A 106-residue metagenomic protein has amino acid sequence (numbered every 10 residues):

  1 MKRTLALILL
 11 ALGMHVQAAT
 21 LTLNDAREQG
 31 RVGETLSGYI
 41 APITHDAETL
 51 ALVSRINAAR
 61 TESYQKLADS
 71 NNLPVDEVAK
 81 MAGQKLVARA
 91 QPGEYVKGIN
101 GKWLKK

Functional and structural regions predicted by a protein language model:
M1-A18: Classic N-terminal secretory signal peptides
A19-K106: Anionic, Ser/Thr-rich low-complexity intrinsically disordered regions
